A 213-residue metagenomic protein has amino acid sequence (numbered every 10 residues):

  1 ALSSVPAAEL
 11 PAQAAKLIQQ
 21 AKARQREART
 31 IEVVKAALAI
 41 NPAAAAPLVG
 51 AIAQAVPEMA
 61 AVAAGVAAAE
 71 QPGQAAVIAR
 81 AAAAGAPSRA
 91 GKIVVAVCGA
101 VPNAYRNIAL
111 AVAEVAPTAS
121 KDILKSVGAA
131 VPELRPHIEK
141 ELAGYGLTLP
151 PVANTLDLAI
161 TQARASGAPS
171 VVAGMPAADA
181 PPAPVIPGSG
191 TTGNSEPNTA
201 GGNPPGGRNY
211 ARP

Functional and structural regions predicted by a protein language model:
A1-P213: General marker for long, soluble alpha-helical cores
